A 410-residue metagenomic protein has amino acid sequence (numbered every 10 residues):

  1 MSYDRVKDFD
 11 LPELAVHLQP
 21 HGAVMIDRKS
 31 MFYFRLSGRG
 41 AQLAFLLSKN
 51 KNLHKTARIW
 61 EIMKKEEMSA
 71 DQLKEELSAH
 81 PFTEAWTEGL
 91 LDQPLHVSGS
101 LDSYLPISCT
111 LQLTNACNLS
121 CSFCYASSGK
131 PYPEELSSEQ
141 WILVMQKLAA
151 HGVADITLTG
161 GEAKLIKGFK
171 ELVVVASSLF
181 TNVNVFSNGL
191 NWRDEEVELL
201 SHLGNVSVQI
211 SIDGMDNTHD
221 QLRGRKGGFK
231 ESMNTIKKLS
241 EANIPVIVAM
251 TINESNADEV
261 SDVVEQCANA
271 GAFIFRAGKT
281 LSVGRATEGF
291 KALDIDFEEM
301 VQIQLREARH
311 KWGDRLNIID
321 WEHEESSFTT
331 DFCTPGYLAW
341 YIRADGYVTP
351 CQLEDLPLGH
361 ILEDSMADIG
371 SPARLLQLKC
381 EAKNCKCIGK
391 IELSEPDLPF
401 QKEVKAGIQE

Functional and structural regions predicted by a protein language model:
M1-F9, S69, A257, S261 (+4 more regions): A C-terminal junction/extension of Radical SAM enzymes
M1-L47: Acidic, low-complexity/disordered tracts enriched in E/D and polar residues
V6-L11, M68, V348-E410: Flexible mid-to-C-terminal extensions adjoining Fe-S/redox cofactors in radical SAM and related proteins
F45-K55: Short capping segments at the starts of secondary-structure elements
R58, I62-E76, H80-L203: Conserved alpha-helical substructure of the radical SAM core
C117, C121-C124, C333, G346 (+2 more regions): Short cysteine clusters
S127-Y132, D216-R223, V283-G289: A short acidic, helix-capping loop that chelates divalent metal ions and anchors anionic groups
S138-T159, I166-K279: Radical SAM/AdoMet-radical enzyme domain recognition
